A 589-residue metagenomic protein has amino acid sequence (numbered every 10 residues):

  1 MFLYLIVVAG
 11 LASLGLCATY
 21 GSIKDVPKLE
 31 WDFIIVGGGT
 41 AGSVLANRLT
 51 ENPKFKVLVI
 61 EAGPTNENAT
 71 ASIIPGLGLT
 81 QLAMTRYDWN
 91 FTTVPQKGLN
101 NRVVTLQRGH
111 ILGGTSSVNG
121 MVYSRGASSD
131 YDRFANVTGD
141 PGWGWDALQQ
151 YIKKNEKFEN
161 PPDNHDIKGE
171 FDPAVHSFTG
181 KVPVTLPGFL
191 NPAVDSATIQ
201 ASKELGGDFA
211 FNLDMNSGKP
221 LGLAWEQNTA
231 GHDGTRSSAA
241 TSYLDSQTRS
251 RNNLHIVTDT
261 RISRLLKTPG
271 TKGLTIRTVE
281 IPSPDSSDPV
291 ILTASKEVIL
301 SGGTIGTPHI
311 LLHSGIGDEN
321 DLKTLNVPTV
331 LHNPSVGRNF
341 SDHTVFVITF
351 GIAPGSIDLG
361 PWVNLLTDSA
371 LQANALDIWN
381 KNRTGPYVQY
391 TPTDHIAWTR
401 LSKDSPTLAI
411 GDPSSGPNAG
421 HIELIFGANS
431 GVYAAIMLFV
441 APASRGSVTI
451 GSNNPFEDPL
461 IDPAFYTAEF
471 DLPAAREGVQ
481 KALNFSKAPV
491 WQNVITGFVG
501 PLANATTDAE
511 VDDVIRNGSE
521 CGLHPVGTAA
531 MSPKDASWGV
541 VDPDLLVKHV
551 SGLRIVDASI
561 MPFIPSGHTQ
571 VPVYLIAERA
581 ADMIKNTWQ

Functional and structural regions predicted by a protein language model:
F2-Q589: N-terminal redox-cofactor-binding region of secreted/periplasmic oxidoreductases
